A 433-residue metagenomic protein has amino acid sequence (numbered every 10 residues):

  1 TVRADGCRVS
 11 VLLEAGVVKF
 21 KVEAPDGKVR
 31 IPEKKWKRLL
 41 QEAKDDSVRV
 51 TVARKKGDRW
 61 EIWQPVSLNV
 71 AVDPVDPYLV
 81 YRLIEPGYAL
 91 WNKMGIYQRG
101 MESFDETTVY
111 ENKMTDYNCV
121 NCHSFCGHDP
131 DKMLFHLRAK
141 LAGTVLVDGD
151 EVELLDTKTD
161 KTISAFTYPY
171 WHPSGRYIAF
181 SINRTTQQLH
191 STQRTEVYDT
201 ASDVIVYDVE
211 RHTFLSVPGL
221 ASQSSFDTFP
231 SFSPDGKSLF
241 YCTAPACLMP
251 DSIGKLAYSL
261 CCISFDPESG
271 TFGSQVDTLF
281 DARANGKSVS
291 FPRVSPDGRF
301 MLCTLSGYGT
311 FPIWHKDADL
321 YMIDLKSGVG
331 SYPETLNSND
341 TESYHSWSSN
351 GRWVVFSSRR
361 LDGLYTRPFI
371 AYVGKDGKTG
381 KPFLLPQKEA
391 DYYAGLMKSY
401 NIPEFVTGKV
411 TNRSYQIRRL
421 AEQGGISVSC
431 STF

Functional and structural regions predicted by a protein language model:
V2-F433: Sequence signature of WD/YWTD-type beta-propeller architectures
